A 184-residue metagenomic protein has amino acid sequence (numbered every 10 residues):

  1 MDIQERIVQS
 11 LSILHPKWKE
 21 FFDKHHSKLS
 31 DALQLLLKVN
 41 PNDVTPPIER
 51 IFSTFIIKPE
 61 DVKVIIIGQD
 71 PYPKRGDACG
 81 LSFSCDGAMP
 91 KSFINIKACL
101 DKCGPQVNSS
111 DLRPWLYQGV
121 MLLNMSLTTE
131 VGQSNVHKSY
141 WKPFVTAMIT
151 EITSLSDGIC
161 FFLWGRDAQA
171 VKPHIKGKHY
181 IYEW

Functional and structural regions predicted by a protein language model:
M1-L11, T153: Class I S-adenosyl-L-methionine
P16-L163, D167-I175, Y182-E183: A polyanion-binding, active-site-adjacent surface
